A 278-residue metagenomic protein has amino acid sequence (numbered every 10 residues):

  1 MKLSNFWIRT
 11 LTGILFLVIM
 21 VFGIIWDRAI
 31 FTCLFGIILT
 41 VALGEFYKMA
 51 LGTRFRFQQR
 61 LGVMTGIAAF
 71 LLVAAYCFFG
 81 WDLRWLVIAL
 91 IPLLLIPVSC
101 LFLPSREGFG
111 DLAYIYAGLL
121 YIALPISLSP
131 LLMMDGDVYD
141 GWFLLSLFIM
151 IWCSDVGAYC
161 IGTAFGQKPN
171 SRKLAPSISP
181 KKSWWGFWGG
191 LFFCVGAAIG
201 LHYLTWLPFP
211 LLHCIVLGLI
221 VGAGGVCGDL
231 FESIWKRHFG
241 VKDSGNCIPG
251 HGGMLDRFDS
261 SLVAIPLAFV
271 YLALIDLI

Functional and structural regions predicted by a protein language model:
M1-I220: Membrane-embedded alpha-helical bundles of polytopic integral membrane proteins
V21, F57, Q167, V241-S244 (+1 more regions): Hydrophobic alpha-helical membrane context
A29, M64-T65, P249, G253 (+1 more regions): Residue-level signal for alpha-helical context at structural boundaries
L39-A50, I151-F165, W188, A223-V263: Acidic (Asp/Glu-rich) catalytic motifs at the cytosolic membrane interface
F70, C194-V195, R257-S260, A264-I265 (+1 more regions): Hydrophobic transmembrane alpha-helices of multi-pass small-molecule transporters
I88-A89, I115-A123, G225-F231, S261-F269: A short, terminal or domain-edge coil/loop segment
V270-I278: Juxtamembrane boundary at the C-terminal end of a transmembrane helix
